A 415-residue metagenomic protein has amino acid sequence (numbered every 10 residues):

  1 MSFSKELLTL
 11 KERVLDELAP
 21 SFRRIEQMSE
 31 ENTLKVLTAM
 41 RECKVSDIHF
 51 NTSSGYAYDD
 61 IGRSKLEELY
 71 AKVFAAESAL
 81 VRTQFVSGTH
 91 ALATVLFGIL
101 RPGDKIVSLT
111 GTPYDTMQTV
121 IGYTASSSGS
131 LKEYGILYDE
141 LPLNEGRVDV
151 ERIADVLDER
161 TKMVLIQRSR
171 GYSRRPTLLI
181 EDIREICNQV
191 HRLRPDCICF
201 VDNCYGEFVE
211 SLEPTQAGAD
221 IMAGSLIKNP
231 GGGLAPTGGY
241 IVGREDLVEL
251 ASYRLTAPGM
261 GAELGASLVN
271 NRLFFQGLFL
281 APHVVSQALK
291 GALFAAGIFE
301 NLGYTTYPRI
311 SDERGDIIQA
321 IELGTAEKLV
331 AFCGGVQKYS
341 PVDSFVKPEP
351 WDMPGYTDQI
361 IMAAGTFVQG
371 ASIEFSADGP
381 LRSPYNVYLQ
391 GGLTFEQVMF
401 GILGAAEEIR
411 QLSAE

Functional and structural regions predicted by a protein language model:
F3-A19, E26-Q27, V36-E42, S46-H49 (+7 more regions): Conserved PLP-enzyme active-site core in the AAT-like
F50-L80: Active-site-flanking structural segment that lines cofactor/substrate pockets
S78-L80, D104-V107, D139, K162-M163 (+7 more regions): Structural motif
L80-Q84, S311: Short, surface-exposed helix-loop/turn micro-motifs enriched in polar/charged residues
T83, V242, L323: Conserved residues at beta->alpha junctions
E300-A414: Conserved C-terminal alpha-helix-loop-beta "cap" of PLP-dependent enzymes that closes/shapes the active-site mouth
